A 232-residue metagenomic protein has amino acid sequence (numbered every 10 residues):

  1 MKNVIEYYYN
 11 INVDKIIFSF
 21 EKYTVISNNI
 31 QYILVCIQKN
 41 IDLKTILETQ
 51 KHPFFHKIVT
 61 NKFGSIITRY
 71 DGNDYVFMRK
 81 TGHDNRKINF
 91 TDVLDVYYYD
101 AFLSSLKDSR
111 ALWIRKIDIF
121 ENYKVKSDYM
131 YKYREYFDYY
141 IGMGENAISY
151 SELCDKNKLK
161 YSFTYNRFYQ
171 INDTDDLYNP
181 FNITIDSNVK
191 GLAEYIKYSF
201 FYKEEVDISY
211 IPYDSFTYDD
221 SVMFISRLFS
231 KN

Functional and structural regions predicted by a protein language model:
M1-K15, K39-L43, S127, R134-N157 (+2 more regions): Regulatory N- and C-terminal appendages and interdomain linkers associated with kinase/kinase-like NTP transferase
M1-N29, V59-F63: ATP-binding glycine-rich phosphate-binding loop
F18-N29, K107-I117, D176: Short N-terminal helix-initiation segments at or just after the protein's N-terminus
V25, I58, I148-L192: Active-site acidic catalytic loop and adjacent metal/ATP-binding pocket of ATP-dependent phosphoryl transfer enzymes
I26-F102: ATP-binding pocket architecture of kinase catalytic cores
V35, L103-T164, Y198, Y202: ATP-dependent phospho-/nucleotidyl transfer catalytic cores
G72-R86, I114-K126, F201, V222-N232: A glycine-centered beta->alpha junction motif in the catalytic cores of kinase/phosphotransferase enzymes
N188-N232: Active-site activation/catalytic loop segments of kinase-like enzymes and analogous catalytic loops in related
